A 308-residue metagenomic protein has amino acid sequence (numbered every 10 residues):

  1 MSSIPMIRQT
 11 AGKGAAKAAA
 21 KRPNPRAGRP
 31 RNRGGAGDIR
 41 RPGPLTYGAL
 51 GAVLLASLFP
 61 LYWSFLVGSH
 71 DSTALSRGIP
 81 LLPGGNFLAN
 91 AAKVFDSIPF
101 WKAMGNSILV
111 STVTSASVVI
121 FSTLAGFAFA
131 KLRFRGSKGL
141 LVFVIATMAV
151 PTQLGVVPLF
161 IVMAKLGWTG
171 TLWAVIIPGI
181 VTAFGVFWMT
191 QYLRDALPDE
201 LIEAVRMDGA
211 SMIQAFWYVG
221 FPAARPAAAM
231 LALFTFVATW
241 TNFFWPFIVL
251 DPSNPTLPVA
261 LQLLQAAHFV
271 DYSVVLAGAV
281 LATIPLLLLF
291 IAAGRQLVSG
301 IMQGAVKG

Functional and structural regions predicted by a protein language model:
M1-L50, H268-F269, G294-G308: Transmembrane alpha-helical segments of polytopic membrane transport and secretion proteins
G43, Y47-G308: A structural signal for multi-pass alpha-helical bundles of membrane permease subunits that mediate small-molecule
